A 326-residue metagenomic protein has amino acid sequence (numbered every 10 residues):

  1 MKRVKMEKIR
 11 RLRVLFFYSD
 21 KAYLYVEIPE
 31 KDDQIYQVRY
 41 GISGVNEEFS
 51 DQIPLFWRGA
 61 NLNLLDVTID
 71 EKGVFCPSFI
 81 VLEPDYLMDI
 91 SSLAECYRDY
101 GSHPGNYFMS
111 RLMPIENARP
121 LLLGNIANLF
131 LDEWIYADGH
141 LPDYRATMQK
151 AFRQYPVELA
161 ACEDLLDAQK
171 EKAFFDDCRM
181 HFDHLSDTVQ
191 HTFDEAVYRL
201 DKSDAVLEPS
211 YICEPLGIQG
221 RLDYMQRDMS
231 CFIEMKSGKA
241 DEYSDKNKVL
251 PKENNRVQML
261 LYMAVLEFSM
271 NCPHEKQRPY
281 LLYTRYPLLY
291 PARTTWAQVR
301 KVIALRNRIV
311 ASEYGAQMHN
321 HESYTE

Functional and structural regions predicted by a protein language model:
M1-E30: Structural detector for short beta-strands of small beta-barrel domains
I28-W57, L200-Y314: Mg2+/Mn2+-dependent nuclease catalytic core
D51-P77: Flexible glycine-rich surface loops and low-complexity tracts that mediate binding to linear polymers
V74-L123, L129: Extended, charge-rich, solvent-exposed interface segments
D99, A127-N128, Y224, Y262: A residue-level signal for conserved active-site and pocket-lining positions in enzyme catalytic cores
D99-H103, Q317-E326: Cysteine-cluster motifs in flexible loop/terminal segments that predominantly coordinate metals
G124-I135, M263, E267: Short, amphipathic alpha-helical segments that act as regulatory/interfacial helices in nucleotide-processing proteins
F130-L207: A non-catalytic, helix-rich entry segment at domain boundaries
